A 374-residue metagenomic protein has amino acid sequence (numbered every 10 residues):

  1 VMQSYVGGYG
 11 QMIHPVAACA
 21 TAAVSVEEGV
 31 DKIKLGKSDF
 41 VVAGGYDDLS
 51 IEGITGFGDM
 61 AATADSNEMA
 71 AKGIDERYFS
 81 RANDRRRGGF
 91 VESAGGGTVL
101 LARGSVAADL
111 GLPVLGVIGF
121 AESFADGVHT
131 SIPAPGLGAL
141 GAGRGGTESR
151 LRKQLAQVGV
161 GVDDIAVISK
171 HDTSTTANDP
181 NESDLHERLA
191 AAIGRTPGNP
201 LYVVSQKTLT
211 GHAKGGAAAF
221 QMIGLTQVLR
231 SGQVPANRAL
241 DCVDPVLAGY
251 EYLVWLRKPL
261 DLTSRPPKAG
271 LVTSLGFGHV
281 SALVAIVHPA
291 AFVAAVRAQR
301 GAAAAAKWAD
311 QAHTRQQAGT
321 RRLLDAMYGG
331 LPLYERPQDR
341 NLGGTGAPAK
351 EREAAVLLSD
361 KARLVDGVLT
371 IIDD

Functional and structural regions predicted by a protein language model:
V1-E28, M60-V91, E187-F220: Conserved catalytic cysteine-centered active-site region of acyl-thioester-dependent Claisen-condensing enzymes
V1-P15, Y46-I54, G159-P180, I371-D374: Conserved beta-ketoacyl condensing-enzyme motif
A22, G29, F57, L100 (+5 more regions): Conserved small-residue
V26-E27, I51-G58, L112, V128-P133 (+3 more regions): Short acidic, glycine/serine/threonine-rich loops at helix termini
E27, D31, L35, Y46-A107 (+1 more regions): Glycine-/small-residue-rich "gating" segment that lines the acyl/pantetheine channel and substrate pocket
E68-V160, A166-V167, V287-P348: Condensing-enzyme catalytic core mediating Claisen C-C bond formation in acyl metabolism
G127-G143, D172-A190, A213-F220, G249-W255: Short glycine/threonine-rich loop-to-helix capping motif typified by GTGT followed within a few residues by an Asp-Pro
S174-T175, K207-F220, R230-L240, D244: Extended C-terminal subregions enriched in glycine
